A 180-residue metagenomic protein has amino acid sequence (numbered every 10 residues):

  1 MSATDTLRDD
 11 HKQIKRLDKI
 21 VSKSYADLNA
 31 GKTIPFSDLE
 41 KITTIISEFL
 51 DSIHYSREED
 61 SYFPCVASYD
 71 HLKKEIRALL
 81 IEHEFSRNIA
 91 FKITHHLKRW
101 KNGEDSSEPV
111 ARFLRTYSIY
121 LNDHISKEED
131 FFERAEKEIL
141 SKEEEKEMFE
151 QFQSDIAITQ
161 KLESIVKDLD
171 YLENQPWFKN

Functional and structural regions predicted by a protein language model:
M1-N180: Small-residue-biased structural context
